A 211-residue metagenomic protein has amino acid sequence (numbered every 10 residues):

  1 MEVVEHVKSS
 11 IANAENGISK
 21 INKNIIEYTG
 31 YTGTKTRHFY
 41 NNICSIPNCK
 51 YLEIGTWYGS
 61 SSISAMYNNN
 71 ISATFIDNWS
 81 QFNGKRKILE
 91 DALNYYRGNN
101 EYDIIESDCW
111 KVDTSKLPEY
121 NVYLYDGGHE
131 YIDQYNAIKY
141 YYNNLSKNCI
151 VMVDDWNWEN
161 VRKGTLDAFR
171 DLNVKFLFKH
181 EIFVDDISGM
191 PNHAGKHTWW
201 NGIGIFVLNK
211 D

Functional and structural regions predicted by a protein language model:
E2-P47: Class I SAM-dependent methyltransferase Rossmann-like catalytic core, especially the SAM/SAH-binding loop
E27-G30, T36-D211: S-adenosylmethionine/decaboxylated-SAM
